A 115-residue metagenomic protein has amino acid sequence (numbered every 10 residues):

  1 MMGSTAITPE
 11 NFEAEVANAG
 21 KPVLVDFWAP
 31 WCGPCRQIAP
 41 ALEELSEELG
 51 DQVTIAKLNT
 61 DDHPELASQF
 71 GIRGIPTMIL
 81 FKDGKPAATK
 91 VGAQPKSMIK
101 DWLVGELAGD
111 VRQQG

Functional and structural regions predicted by a protein language model:
M1-G3, G115: N-proximal helix/coil linker or "cap" segments that precede and/or mark the start of modular domains
G3, T8, W28, T54-A56: Conserved Rossmann-like nucleotide-binding pocket used by diverse enzymes that bind dinucleotide cofactors
T5-V23, P64: A short beta-strand-turn-helix
G20-K21, F27-W31, G74: Short pre-active-site segment immediately N-terminal to redox-active cysteine/selenocysteine motifs in thiol-based
G20-P22, Q37-L58: Conserved helix-turn-beta segment immediately C-terminal to the redox Cys motif in thioredoxin-like folds
F27-A41: Conserved redox-active cysteine motifs that mediate thiol-disulfide chemistry, especially di-cysteine Cys-X(1-2)-Cys
T60-A67: Structural microenvironment flanking redox-active thiols in thiol-disulfide oxidoreductases
I79-Q113: Non-catalytic, surface beta->alpha helical segment in thiol-disulfide oxidoreductase systems
